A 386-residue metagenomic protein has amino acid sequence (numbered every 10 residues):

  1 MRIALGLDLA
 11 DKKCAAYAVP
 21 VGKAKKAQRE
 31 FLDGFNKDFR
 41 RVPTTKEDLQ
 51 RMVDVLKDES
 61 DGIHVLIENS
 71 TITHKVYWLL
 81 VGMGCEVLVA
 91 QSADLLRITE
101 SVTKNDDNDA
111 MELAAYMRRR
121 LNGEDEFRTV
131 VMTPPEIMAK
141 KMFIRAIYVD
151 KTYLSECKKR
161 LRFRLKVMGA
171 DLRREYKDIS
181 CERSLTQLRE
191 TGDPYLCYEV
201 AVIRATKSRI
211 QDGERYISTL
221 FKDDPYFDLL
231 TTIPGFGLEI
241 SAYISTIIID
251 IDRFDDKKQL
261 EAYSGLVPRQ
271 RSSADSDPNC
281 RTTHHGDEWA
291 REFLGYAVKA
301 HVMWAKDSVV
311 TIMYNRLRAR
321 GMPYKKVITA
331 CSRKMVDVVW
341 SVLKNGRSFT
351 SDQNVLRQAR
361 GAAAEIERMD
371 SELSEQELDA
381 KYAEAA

Functional and structural regions predicted by a protein language model:
M1-G22, L113: Gly/Thr-rich phosphate-binding beta-strand-loop-beta motif of the actin/hexokinase/Hsp70
G22-I63: Nucleic-acid-processing active sites and adjacent nucleic-acid-binding tracks, predominantly divalent metal-dependent
G62-S70: Short glycine-rich phosphate-binding loop at a beta-alpha junction
V81, V89-T129, S276-H285: Short alpha-helix plus adjacent loop in nuclease-associated cores
A114-K141, I179-E190: A short, charged helix-loop
I144-F227: Glycine-rich, often acidic, oxyanion-interacting loops/wings at catalytic, nucleic-acid, or phospho-protein interfaces
T231-T232, L238, Y243-R320, Y324: Phosphate-backbone recognition surface of nucleic-acid-processing proteins
D275, M313-R333, V338-A386: Low-complexity, acidic/Ser/Thr- and charged residue-rich accessory regions of DNA metabolism proteins
